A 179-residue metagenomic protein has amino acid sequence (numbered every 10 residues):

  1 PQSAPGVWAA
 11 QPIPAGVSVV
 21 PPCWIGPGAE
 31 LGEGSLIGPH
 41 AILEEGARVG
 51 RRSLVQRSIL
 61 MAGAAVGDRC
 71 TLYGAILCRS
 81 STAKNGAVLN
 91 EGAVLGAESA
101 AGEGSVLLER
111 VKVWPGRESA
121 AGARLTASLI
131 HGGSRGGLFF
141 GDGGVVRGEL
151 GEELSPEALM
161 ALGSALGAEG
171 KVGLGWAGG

Functional and structural regions predicted by a protein language model:
P1-R57, G63: Extended, small-residue-rich solenoid/repeat segments and analogous flexible loops that form exposed scaffolds
G46-V49, R57-S58, A75, A165 (+1 more regions): Structured core of small recognition/catalytic domains
R52-G144: Glycine-rich hexapeptide-repeat left-handed beta-helix
S134-G178: An N-terminal, well-structured beta->alpha segment
